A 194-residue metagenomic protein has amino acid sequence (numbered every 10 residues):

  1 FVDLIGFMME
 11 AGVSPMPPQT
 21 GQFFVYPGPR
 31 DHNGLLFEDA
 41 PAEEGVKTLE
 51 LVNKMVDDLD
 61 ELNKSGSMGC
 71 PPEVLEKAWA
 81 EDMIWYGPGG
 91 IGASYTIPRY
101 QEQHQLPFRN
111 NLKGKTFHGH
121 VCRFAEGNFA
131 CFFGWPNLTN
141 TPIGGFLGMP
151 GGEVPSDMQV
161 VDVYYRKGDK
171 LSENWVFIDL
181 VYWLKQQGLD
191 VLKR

Functional and structural regions predicted by a protein language model:
F1-R194: C-terminal and inter-domain tail/linker signature
